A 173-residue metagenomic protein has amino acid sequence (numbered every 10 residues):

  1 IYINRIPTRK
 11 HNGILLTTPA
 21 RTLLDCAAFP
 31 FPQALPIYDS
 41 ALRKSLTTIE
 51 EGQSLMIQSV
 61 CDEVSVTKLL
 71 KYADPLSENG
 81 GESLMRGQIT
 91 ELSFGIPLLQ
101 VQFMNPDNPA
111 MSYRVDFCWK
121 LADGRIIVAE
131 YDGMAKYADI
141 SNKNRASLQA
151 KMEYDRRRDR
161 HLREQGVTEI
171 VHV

Functional and structural regions predicted by a protein language model:
I1-E63, L69: Short gly/ser-rich loop at a beta-strand->alpha-helix junction or flexible surface loop bordering the NTP-binding
L46-V173: Surface segments flanking catalytic/ligand-binding clefts of nucleic-acid enzymes
